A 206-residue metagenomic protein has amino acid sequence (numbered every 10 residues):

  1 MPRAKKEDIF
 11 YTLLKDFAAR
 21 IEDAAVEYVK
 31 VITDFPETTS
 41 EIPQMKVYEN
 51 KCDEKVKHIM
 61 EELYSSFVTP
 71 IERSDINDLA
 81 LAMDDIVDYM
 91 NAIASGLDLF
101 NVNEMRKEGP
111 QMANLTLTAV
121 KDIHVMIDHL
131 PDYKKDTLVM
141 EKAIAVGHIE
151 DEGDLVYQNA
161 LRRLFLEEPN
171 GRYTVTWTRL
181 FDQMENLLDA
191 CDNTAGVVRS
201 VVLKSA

Functional and structural regions predicted by a protein language model:
M1-A206: Cytosolic, long alpha-helical scaffolding segments
